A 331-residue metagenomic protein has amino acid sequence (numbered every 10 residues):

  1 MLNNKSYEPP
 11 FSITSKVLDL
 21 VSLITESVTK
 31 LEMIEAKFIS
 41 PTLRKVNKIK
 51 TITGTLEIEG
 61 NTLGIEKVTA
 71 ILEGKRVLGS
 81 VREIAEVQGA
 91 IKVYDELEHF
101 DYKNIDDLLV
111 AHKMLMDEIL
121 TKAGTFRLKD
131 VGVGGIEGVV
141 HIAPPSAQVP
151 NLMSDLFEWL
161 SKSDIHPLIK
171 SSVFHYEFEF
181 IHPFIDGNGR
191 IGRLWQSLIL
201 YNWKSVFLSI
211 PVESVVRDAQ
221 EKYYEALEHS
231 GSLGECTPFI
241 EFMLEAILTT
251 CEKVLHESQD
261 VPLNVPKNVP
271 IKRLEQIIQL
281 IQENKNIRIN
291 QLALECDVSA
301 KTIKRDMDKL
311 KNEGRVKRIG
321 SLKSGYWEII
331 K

Functional and structural regions predicted by a protein language model:
M1-K331: FIC/Doc superfamily catalytic core
